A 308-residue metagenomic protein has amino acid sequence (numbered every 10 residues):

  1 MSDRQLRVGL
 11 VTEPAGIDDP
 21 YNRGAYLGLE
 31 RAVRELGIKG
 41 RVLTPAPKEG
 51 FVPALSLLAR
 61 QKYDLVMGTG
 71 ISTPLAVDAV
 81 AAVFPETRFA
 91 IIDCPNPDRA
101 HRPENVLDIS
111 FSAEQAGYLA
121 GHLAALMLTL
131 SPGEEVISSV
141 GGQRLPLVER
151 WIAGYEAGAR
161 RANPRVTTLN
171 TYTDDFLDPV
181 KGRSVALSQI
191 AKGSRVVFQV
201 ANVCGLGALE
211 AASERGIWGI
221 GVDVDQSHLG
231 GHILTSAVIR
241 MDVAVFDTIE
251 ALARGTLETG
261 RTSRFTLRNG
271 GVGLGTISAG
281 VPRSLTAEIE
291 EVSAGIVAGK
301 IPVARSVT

Functional and structural regions predicted by a protein language model:
M1-T308: A residue-level marker of the well-folded mature domains of exported/periplasmic proteins
